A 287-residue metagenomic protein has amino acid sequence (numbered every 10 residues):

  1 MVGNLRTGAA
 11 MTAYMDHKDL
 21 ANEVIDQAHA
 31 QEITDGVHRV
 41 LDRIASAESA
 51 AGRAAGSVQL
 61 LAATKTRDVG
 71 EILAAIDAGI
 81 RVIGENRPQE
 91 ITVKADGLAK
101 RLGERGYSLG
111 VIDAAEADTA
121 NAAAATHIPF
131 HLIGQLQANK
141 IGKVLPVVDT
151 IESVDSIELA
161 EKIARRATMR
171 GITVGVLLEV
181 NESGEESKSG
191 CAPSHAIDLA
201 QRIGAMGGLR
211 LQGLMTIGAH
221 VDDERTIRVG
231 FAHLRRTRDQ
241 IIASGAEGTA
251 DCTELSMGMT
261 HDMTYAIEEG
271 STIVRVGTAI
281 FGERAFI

Functional and structural regions predicted by a protein language model:
G3-H261, I267-E269, F281-E283: Conserved alpha/beta-domain cores
S271-I287: Gly/Pro- and small hydrophobic-enriched strand-loop and loop-to-helix capping segments that sit at the rims
